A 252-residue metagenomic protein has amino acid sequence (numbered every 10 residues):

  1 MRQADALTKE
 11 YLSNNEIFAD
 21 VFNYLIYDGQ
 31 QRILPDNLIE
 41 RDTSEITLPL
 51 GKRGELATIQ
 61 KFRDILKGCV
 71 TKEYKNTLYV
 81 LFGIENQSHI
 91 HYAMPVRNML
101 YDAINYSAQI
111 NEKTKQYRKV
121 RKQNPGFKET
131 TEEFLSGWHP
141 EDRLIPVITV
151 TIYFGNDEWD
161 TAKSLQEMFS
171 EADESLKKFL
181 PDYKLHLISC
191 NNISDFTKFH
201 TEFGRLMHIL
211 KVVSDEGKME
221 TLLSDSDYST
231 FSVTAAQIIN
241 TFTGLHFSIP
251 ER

Functional and structural regions predicted by a protein language model:
M1-R252: Elongated, amphipathic alpha-helical interaction scaffolds
